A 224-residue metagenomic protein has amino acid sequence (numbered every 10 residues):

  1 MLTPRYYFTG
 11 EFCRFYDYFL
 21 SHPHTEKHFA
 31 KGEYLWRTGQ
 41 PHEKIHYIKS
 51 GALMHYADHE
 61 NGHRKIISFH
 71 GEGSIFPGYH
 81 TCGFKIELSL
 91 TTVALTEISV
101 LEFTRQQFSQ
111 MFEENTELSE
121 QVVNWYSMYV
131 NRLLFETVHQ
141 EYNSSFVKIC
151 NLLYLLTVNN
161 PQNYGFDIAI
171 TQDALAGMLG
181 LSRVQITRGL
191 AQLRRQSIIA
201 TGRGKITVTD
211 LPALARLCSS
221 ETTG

Functional and structural regions predicted by a protein language model:
M1-K31, H70, I75-F76, H80-G83: Cyclic nucleotide-binding regulatory module and flanking cytosolic helices
Y18-F19, W36-T38, N160: Short loop/turn motifs at secondary-structure junctions and domain boundaries
E33-L95: Cyclic nucleotide-binding regulatory domains
Y56, G78-Y79, Q110-M111, L152 (+1 more regions): Residues that scaffold the ATP/ADP-binding catalytic core of kinase and kinase-like folds
S68-W125, N131: Cyclic-nucleotide recognition modules
E113-G180: Polybasic "coupling" helices that flank or enter modular domains
L156-G224: Phosphate-/nucleic-acid-contacting segments
